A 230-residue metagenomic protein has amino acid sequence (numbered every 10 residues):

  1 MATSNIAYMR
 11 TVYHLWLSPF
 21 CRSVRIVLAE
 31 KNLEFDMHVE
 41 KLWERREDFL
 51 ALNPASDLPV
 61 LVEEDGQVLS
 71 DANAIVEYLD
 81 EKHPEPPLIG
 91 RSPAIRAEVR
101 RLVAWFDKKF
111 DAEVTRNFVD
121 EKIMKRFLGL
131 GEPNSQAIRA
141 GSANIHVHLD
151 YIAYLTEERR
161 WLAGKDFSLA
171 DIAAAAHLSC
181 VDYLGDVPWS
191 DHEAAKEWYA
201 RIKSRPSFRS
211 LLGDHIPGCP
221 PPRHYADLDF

Functional and structural regions predicted by a protein language model:
A2-R139, D229: GST-like domain detector, emphasizing the conserved glutathione-binding G-site in the N-terminal thioredoxin-like
L15, L169, H215-I216: Short, solvent-exposed turn/loop segments enriched in Gly/Ser/Thr/Pro and often Arg
L42-W43, F167, P217-G218: Positions that flank functional sites
N53, N73, V114, T156 (+2 more regions): Short, flexible helix/strand-to-coil boundary loops that buttress conserved ligand/catalytic motifs in alpha/beta
P59-V62, L162, R209: Short beta-strand(s) of the beta-wing in winged-helix/HTH DNA-binding folds
F106-S204: GST-like fold's C-terminal all-alpha helical module
R205-P206, S210-L211: A late-sequence structural motif
H215-F230: Acidic/histidine-enriched, glycine/proline-rich intrinsically disordered or flexible terminal extensions
